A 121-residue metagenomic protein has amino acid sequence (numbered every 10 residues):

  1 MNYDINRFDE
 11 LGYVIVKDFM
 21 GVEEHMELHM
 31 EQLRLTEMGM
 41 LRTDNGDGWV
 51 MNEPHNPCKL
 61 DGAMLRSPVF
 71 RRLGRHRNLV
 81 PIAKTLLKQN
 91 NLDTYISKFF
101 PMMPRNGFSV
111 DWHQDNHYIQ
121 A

Functional and structural regions predicted by a protein language model:
M1-L11, K17-Q120: Non-heme Fe(II)-dependent double-stranded beta-helix
